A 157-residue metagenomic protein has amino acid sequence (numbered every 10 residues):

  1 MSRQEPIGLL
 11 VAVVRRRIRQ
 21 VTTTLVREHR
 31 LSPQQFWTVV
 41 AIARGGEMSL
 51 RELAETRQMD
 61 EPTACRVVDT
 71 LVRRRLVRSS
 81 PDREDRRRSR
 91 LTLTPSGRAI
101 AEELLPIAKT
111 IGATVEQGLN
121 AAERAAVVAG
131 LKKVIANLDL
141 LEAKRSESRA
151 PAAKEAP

Functional and structural regions predicted by a protein language model:
M1, A121-P157: C-terminal regulatory/oligomerization modules of transcriptional regulators
M1-H29, A156-P157: N-terminal leader segment of winged-helix/HTH proteins
R19, T24, E47-S49, D69-A136: Charged, amphipathic alpha-helical coiled-coil/dimerization segments
R30, G46-E47, Q58, N120: Central "turn" residue of the DNA-binding helix-turn-helix
T38-V39: Short alpha-helical "packing" element that flanks the helix-turn-helix/winged-helix DNA-binding module
L50, E61: Helix-turn-helix DNA-binding elements, focusing on the entry/boundary residues of the two helices that contact DNA
A54: The alpha-helix within a helix-turn-helix
